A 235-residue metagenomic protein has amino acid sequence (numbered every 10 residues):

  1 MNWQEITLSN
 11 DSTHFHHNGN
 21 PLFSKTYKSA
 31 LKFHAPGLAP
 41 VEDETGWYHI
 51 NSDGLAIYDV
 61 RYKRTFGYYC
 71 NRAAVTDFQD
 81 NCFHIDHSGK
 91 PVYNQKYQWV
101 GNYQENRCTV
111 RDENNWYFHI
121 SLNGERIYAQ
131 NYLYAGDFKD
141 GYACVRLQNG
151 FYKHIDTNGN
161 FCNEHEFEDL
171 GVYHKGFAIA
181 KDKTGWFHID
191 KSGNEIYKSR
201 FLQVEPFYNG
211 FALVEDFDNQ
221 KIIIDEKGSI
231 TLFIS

Functional and structural regions predicted by a protein language model:
M1-S235: Residue-level detector of conserved, function-critical positions
